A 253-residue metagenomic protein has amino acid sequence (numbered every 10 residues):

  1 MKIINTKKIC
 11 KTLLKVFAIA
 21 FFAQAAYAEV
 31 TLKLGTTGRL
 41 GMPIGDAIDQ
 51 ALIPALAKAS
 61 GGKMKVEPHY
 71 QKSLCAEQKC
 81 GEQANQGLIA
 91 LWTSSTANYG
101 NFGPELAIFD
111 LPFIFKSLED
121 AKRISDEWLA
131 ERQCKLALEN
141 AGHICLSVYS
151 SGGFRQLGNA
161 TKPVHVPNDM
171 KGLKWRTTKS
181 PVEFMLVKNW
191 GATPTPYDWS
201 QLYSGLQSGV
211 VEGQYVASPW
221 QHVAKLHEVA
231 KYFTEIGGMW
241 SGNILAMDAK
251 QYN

Functional and structural regions predicted by a protein language model:
K2-V16: Bacterial N-terminal signal peptides that target proteins for export
F21-A28: Sec/Tat signal peptide C-region and signal peptidase I cleavage site
E29-D120, L129, L136-N253: N-terminal secretory/targeting leader peptides
